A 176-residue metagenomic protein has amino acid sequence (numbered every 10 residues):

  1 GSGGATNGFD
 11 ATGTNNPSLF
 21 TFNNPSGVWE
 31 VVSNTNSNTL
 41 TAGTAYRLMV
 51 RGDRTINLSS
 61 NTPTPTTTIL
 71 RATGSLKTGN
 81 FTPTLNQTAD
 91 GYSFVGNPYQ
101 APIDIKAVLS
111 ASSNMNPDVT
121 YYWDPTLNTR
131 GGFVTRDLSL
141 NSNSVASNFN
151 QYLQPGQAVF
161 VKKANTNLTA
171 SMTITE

Functional and structural regions predicted by a protein language model:
G1-E176: N-terminal exported-region signature
